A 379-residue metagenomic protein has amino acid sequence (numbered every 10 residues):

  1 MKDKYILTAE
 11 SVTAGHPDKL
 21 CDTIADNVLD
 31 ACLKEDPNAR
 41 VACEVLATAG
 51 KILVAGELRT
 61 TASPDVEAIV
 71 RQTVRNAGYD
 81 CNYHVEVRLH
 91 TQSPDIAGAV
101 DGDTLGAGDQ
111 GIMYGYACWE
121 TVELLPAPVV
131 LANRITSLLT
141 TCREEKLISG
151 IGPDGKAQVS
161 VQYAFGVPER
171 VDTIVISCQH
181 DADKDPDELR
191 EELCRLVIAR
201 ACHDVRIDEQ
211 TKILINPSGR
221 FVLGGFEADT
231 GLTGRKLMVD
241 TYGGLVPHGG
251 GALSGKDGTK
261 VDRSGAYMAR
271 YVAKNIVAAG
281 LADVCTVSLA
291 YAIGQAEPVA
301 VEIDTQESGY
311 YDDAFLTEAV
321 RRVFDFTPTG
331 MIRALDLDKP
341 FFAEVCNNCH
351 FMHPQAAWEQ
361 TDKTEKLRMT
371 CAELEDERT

Functional and structural regions predicted by a protein language model:
M1-R40, A47, L367-L374: N-terminal, positively charged regions that mediate nucleic acid binding
T8, G50, A68, Q72-R75 (+3 more regions): Glycine-rich, mobile lid/loop segments that gate access to catalytic sites or pores
E10, A14-L33, T121-S137, D257-G280: Alpha-helical support elements that line or immediately flank enzyme active sites and cofactor-binding pockets
V12, H16-C21, L105-T121, V222-V246 (+2 more regions): Conserved phosphate/anionic-ligand binding catalytic regions in large, soluble enzymes, centered on
V41-C43, G155-V161, T211-I215, L281-A292: A short glycine-rich, hydrophobically flanked beta-strand micro-motif that places a catalytic Asp/Glu for divalent metal
A42-T60, I293-E297: Short, charge-patterned binding micro-sites
T48, V284, Y291-T379: Internal helix-turn-beta structural module
K184-V277: Glycine-rich anion/phosphate-binding loop at the beta-strand->alpha-helix junction
